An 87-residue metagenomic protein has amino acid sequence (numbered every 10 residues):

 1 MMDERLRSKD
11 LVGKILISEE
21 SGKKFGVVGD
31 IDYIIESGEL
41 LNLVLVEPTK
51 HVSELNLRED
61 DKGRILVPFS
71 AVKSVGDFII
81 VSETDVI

Functional and structural regions predicted by a protein language model:
M1-I87: Peripheral interaction segments used for macromolecular assembly
